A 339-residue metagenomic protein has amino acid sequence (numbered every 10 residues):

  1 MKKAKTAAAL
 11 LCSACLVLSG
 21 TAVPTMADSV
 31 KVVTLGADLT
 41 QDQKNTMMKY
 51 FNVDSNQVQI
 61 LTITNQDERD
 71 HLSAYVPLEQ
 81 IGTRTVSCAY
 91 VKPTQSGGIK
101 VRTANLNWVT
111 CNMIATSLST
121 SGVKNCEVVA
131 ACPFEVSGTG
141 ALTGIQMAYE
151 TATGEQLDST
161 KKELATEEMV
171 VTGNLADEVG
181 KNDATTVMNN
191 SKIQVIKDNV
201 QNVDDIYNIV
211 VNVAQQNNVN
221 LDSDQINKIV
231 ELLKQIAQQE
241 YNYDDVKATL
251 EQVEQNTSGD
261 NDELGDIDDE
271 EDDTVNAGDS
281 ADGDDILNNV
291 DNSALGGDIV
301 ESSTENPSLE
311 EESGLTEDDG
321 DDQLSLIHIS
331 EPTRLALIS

Functional and structural regions predicted by a protein language model:
M1-A8: Bacterial N-terminal signal peptides that target proteins for export
C12-G20: Hydrophobic core
G20-D28: Sec-dependent signal peptide cleavage junction
A27-Q43: Short N-terminal segments immediately surrounding and downstream of signal-peptide cleavage
D70-N125: Signal peptide-directed extracytoplasmic domains
S119, V129-S137, T143-D224, V230-E231: Soluble oligomerization/assembly scaffold segments of membrane-associated complexes
L264-L326: C-terminal low-complexity, Ser/Thr- and acidic/Pro-rich disordered "stalk" regions positioned immediately N-terminal
I327-S339: Single conserved hydrophobic/aromatic residue that forms the stacking wall/gate of nucleotide- or nucleobase-binding
